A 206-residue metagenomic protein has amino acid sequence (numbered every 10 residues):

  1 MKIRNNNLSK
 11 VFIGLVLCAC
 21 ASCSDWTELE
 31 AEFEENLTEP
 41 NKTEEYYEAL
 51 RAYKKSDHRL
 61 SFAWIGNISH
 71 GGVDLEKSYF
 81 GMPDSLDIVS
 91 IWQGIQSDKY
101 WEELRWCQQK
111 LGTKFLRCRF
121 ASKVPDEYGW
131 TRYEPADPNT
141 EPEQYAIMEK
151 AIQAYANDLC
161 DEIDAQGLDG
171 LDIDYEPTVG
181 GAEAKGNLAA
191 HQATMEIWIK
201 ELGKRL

Functional and structural regions predicted by a protein language model:
M1-S56: Bacterial Sec-dependent N-terminal signal peptides
D57-L206: Chitinase-like catalytic core of GlcNAc-active glycosidases
